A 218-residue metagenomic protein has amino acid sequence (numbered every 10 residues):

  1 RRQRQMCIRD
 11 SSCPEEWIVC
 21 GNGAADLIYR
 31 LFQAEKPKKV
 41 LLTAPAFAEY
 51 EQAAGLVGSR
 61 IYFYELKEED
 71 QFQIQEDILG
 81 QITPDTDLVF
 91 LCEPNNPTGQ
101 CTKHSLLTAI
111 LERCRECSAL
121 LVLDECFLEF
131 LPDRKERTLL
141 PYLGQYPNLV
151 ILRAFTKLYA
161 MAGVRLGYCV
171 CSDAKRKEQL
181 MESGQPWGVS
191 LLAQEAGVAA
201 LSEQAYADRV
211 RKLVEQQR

Functional and structural regions predicted by a protein language model:
Q3-I8: Short, small-residue-biased leader/transition segments that mark boundaries at the very start of proteins
P14-I18, K39, E125, P147-N148: Short acidic capping loops at alpha-helix termini that bridge into adjacent secondary structure
E15-K38, G167: Conserved beta-loop-alpha segment that forms the PLP phosphate-binding cup at the N-terminus of a helix
D26, Q33-L91: PLP-dependent aminotransferase-like
L42, F63, L123, I151-R153 (+1 more regions): Hydrophobic residues in well-ordered beta-strands that form the structural core
V57, E116-C117, Y146: Helix C-cap/helix->beta junction micro-motif
E69-L131: Active-site phosphate-binding strand-loop segment of PLP-dependent enzymes
N148-R218: PLP-dependent aminotransferase class I/II
